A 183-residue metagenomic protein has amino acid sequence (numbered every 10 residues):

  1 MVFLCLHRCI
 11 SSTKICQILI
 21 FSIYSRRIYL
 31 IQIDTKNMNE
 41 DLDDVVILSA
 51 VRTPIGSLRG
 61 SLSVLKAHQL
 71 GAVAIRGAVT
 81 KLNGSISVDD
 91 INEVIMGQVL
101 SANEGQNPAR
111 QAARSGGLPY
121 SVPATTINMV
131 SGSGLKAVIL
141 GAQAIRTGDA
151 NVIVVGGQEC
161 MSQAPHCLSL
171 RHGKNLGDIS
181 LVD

Functional and structural regions predicted by a protein language model:
F3, F21-Y24, Y29: Aromatic (phenylalanine/tyrosine) cluster motif
N39-V45, S57-V88, N103-D183: Acyl-thioester C-C bond-transforming condensing/cleaving domain
V51-I55: Short polar catalytic/cofactor-binding loops
D90-G97: Short glycine-rich phosphate-binding loop at a beta-alpha junction
